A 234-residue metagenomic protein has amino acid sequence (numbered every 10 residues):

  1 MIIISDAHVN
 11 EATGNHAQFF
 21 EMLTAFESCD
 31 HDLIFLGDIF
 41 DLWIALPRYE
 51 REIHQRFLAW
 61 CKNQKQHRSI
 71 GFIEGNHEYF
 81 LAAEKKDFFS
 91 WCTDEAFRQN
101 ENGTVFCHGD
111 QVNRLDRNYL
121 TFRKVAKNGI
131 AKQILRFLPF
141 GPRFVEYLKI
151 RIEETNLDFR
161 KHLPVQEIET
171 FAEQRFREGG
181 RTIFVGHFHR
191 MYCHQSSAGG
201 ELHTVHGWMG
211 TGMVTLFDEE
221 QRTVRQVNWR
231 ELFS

Functional and structural regions predicted by a protein language model:
I3-A7, L33-G37, S69-N76, F106-C107 (+2 more regions): Active-site neighborhood of phospho(di)ester-bond hydrolases with catalytic His/Asp-centered motifs
I3-N10, D41-L46, R151-F159: Short, basic, glycine/proline-bearing loop/turn elements
V9-E101: Core catalytic region of metal-dependent phosphoesterases/phosphodiesterases, especially metallo-beta-lactamase-like
G14, L115-Y119, S234: A short, polar/proline- and glycine-enriched secondary-structure boundary/capping micro-motif
L42, Y79, N113, T211 (+1 more regions): Flexible, glycine-rich phosphate/dinucleotide-binding loops and adjacent beta-alpha linkers at cofactor/substrate
F89-E95, E101-V105, D110, L115-F122 (+1 more regions): Conserved beta-sheet core of the metallophosphoesterase superfamily
G109-E167: Active-site-proximal loop/helix segment associated with metal-binding centers of metalloenzymes
Q226-S234: Short, solvent-exposed aromatic-acidic interface loops
